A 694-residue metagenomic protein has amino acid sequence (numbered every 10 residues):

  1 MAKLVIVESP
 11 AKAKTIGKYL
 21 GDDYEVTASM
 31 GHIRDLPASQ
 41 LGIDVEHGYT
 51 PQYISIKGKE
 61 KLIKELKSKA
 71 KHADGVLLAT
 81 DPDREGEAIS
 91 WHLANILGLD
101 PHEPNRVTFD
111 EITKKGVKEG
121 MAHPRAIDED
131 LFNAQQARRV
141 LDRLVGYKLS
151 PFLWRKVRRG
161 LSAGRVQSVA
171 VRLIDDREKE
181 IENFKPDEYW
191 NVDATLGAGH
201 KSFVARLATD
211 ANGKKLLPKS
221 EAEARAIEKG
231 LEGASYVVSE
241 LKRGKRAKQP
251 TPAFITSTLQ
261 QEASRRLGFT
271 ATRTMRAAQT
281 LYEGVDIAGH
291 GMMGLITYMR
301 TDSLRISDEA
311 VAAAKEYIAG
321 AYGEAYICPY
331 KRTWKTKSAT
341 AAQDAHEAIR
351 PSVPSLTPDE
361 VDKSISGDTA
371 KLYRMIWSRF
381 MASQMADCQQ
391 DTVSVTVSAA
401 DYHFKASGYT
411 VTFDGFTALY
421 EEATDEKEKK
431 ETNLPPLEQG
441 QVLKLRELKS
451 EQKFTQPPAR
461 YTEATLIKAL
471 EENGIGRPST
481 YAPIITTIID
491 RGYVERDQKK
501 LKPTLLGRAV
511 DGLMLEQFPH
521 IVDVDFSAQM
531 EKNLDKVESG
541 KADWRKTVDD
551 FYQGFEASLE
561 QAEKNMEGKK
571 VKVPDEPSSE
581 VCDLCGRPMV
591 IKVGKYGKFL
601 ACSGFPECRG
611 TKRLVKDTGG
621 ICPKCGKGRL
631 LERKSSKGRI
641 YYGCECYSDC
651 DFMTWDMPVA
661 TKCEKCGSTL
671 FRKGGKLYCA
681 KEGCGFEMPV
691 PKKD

Functional and structural regions predicted by a protein language model:
M1-R139, K148, T209, P218-E221 (+4 more regions): Intrinsically disordered, low-complexity regulatory segments
A2-L4, T15, S150, G160 (+3 more regions): Basic, low-complexity terminal or inter-domain segments flanking catalytic cores
K14-P37, S168-K215, S383-T432, P588: Structured, non-catalytic alpha/beta "coupling" segments that mediate domain-domain communication and provide generic
I112-A194, G244: C-terminal or mid-to-C-terminal helical accessory/interaction module adjacent to the motor/catalytic core
K215-P252, Q441: Metal- or metallocofactor-binding catalytic centers and their adjacent structured scaffolds across diverse enzyme
V238-L241, P250-A263, H290-M299, P457-A469: Short acidic, hydrophobic short linear motifs in intrinsically disordered regions
M275-Q279, I485-T486: Short, hydrophobic-biased segments on the C-terminal half of alpha helices that form "recognition helices"
Y282-T297, R491-K500: A short, conserved structural fragment
